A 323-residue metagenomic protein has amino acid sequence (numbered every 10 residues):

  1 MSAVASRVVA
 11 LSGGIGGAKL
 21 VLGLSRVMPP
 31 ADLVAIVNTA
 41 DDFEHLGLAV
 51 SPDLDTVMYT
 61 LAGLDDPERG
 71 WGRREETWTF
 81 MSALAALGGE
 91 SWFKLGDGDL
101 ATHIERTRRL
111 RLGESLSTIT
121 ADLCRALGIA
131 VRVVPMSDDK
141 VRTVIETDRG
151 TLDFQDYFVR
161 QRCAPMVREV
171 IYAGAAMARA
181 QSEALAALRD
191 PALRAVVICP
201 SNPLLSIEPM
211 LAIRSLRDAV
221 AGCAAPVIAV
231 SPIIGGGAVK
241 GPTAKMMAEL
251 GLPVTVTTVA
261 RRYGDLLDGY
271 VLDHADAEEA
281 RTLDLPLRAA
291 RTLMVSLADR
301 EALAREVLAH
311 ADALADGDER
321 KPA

Functional and structural regions predicted by a protein language model:
S2, V37-A173: Electropositive, gly/pro-rich neighborhoods at or near active sites that engage anionic ligands
A3-V8: Extreme N-terminal starter segment of soluble prokaryotic enzymes
P29-A31, C223-V227, L285: A short helix->loop->beta-strand "cap" motif at the edges of active sites that frequently abuts
V34-N38, P226-I233, G269-H274: Short internal beta-strands
A40-D41, C223-K240, T292-L293: Short, flexible loop segments at boundaries between secondary-structure elements
M166-R189: Active-site glycine-rich loop that binds ribose-phosphate moieties when present
P209-D218: Charged helix-capping and loop-helix junction motifs
K240-A323: C-terminal functional extensions of proteins
